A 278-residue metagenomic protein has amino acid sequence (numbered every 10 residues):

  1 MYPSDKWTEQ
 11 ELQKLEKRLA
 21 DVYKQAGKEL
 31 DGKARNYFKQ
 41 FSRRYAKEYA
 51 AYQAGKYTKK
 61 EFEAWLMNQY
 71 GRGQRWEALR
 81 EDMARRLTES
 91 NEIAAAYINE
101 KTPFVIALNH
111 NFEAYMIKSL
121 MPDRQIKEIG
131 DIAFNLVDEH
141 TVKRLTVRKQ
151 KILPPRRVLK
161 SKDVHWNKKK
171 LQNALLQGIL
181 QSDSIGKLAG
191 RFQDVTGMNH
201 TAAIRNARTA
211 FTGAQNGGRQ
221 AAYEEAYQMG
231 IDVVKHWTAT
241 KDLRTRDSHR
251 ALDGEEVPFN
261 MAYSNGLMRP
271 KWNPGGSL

Functional and structural regions predicted by a protein language model:
M1-G197: N-terminal leader/targeting and assembly helices and adjacent pre-domain segments
G197-M198, A202-L278: Acidic, glycine-rich two-metal-ion catalytic cores of nucleic acid-processing enzymes
